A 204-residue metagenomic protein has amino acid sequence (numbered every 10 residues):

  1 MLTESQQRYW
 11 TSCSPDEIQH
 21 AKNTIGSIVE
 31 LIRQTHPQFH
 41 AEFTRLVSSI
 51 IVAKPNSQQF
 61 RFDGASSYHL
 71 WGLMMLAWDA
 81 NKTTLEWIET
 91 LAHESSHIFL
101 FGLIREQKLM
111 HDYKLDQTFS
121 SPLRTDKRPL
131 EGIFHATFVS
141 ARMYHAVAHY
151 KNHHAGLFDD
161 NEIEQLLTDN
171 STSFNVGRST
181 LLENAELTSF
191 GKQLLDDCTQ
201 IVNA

Functional and structural regions predicted by a protein language model:
L2-H69, A80-N81: Auxiliary, metal-adjacent structural segments of Zn-dependent hydrolase domains
L2-S5, S12, Q19, S67-L70 (+5 more regions): Extended, composition-driven regions rather than compact fold-specific motifs
Y9-P15, G72-A80, S120-R128: Glycine- and acidic
I28-Q38, Y68-L103, F190, C198-A204: Long, acidic, intrinsically disordered low-complexity segments
F43-S49, K108-Y113, H153-L166: Short, glycine/acidic-rich hinge or "gate" loops at secondary-structure transitions that mediate conformational
S67, N81-T90, I98-E131: Post-HEXXH active-site segment of zinc metalloproteases
P129-N161, Q165-T172: Active-site-proximal alpha-helical
N161-A204: Pan-zinc metallopeptidase signature
